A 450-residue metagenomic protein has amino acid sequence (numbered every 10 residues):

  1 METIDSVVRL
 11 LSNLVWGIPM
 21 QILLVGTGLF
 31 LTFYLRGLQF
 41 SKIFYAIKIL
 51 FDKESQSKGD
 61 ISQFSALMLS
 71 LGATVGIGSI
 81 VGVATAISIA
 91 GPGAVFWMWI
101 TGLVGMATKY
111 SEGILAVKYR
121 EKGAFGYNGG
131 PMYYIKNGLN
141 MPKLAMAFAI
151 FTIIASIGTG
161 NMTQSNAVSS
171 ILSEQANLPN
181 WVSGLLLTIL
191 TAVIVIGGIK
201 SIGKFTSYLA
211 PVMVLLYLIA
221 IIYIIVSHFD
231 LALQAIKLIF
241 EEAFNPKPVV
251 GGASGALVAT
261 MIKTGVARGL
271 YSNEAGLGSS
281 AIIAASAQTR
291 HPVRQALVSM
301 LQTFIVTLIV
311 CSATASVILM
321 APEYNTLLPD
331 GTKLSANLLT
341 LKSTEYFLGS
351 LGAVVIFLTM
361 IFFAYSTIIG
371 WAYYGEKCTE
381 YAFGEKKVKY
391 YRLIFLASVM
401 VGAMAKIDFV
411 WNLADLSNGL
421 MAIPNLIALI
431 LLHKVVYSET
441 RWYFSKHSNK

Functional and structural regions predicted by a protein language model:
M1-I77, S88-G93, G105, M400 (+1 more regions): N-terminal alpha-helical transmembrane segments of multi-pass membrane transport and channel/translocase proteins
T3-I4, M20, L35-Q39, S79-V83 (+6 more regions): Transmembrane helix-loop junctions in multi-pass membrane proteins
R9, N13-Y45, S88-G126, V306-A313 (+2 more regions): Extracellular loop-to-transmembrane helix junctions
L23-F30, Y34-I47, N166-L172, L178-F240 (+2 more regions): Membrane-interface loop-to-helix entry segments
F30-T32, T101-F125, P131-V195, L358-T367: Helix-loop-helix module between adjacent transmembrane segments
G37-Q63, T85-V95, A107-L139, Y324-F347 (+3 more regions): Flexible loop linkers connecting adjacent transmembrane helices in multi-pass alpha-helical membrane transporters
S57-I89, L115-K118, A124-M132, K136 (+3 more regions): Alpha-helical membrane segments and immediately flanking helix-loop junctions that form or couple to the substrate/ion
Y110-Y119, A124, I222-L238, V250-A253 (+3 more regions): Extracellular/periplasmic helix-exit of transmembrane alpha-helices
